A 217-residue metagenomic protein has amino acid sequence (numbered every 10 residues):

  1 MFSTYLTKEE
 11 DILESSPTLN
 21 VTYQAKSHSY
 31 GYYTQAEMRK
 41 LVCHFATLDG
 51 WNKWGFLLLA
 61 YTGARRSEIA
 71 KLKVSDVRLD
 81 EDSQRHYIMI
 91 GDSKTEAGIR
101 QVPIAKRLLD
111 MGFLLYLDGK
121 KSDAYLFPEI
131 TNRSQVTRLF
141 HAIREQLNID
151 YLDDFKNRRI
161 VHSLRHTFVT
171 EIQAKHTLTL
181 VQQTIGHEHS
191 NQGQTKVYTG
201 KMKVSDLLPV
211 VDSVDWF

Functional and structural regions predicted by a protein language model:
M1-T7, L19-V21, I104: Non-catalytic DNA-binding core/recognition domains of DNA-processing enzymes
T4-S16, M38, L59-Q84, T179-L180: Short, charged phosphate-coordinating catalytic segments
I12-R66: Basic, Lys/Arg- and aromatic-enriched nucleic-acid-binding interface segment
Y32, K94-E96, L178, I185-W216: Catalytic-site neighborhood detector that most strongly recognizes the C-terminal catalytic loop/helix of tyrosine
Q35, C43, K71, L79 (+1 more regions): Phosphate-coordinating loops and pocket residues in cytosolic domains that bind phosphorylated ligands
L48, V102, G119-Y125, R138-N191: Short, basic (Lys/Arg/His-rich) helix/loop patches that form interaction surfaces in the mid-to-C-terminal regions
T62, K71-F113: Conserved tyrosine-mediated DNA breakage-rejoining catalytic core shared by Y-recombinases
K94-L114, D123-R144: C-terminal catalytic core of Y-nucleophile DNA break-rejoin enzymes
